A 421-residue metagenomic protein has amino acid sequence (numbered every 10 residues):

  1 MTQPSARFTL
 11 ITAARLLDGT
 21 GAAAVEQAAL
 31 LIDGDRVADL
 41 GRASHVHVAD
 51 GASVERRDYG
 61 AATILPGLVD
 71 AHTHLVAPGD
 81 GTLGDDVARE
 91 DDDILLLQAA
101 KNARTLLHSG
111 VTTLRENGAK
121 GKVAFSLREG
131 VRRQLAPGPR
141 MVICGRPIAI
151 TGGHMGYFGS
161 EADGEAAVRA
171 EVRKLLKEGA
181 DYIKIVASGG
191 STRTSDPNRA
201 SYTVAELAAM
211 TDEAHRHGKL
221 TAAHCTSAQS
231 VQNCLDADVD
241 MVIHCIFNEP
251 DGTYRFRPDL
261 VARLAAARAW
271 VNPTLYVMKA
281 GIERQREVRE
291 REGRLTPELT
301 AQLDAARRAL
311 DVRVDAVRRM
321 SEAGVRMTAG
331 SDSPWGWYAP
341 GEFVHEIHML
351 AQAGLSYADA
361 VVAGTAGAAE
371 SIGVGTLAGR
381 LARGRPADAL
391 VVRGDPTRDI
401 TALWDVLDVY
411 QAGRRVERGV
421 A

Functional and structural regions predicted by a protein language model:
M1-L10, L16, T20-L65, D85-D86 (+1 more regions): Histidine-rich, glycine-flanked metal-binding segment
A14, L30, D35, A61 (+15 more regions): Divalent metal-coordination and catalytic microenvironments
A62-R133, H154, A205, T226-A237 (+1 more regions): Metal-associated gating/positioning segment near the N- to mid-region
V76-G79, N117-V123, A149-I150, G189-R193 (+4 more regions): Active-site environment of divalent metal-dependent phosphoester hydrolases
G84-L97, G153-A170, R199, L220-A222: Active-site mouth loops of central-metabolism enzymes
Q98-A124, G138-A149, A180-R193, K219-L220 (+3 more regions): Divalent metal-dependent hydrolysis catalytic cores, especially in the metallo-beta-lactamase
S126, A167-V271, Q285-L295, A306-M327: Histidine/acidic residue-rich metal-binding segments in metalloenzymes
R216, R294-P396, R415: His/Asp/Glu-enriched, well-ordered alpha-helical/loop segment that forms or immediately abuts the divalent-metal
